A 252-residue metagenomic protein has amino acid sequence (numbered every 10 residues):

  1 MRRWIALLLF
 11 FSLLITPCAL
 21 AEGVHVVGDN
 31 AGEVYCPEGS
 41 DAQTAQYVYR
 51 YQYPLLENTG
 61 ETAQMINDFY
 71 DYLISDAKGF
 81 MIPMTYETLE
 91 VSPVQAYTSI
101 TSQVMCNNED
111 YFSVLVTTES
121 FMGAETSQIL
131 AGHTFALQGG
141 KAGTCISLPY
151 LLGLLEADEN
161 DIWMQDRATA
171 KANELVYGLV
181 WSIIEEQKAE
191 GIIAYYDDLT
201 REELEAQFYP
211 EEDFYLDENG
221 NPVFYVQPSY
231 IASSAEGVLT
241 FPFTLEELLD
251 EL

Functional and structural regions predicted by a protein language model:
M1-L7: Positively charged n-region of N-terminal signal peptides that target proteins for export
R3, T16-C18: Short, intrinsically disordered, low-complexity terminal segments
L8-T16: Bacterial N-terminal signal peptides
L20-L252: Compositionally biased intrinsically disordered regions enriched in Thr/Gly
